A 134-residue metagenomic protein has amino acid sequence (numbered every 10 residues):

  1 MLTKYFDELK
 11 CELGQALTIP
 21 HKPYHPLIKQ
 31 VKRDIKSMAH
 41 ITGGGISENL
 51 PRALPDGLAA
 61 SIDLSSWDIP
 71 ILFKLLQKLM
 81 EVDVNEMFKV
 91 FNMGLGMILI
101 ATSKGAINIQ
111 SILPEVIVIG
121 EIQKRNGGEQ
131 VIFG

Functional and structural regions predicted by a protein language model:
M1-L2: Glycine/GP-enriched mid-protein hinge/lid loop-to-helix segment characteristic of carbohydrate kinases
Y5-G134: Glycine-/charge-enriched secondary-structure boundary and capping motifs
